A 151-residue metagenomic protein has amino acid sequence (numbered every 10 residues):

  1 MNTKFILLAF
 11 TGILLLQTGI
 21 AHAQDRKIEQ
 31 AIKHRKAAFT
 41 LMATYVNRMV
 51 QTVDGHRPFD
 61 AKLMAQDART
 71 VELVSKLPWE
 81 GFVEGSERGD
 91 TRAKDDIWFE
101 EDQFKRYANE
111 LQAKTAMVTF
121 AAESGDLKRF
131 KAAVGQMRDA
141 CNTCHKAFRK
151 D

Functional and structural regions predicted by a protein language model:
M1-A9: Bacterial N-terminal signal peptides that target proteins for export
N2-T3, H22-Q24: Long, acidic, intrinsically disordered low-complexity segments
A9-T11, A21: Cleavable N-terminal signal peptides
I13-L15, G125: Short intrinsically disordered, low-complexity segments
L16-I20: N-terminal signal peptide c-region/cleavage motif recognized by signal peptidases
D25, E29-A61, D67-D151: Sequence context surrounding c-type heme c attachment/ligation sites in exported
